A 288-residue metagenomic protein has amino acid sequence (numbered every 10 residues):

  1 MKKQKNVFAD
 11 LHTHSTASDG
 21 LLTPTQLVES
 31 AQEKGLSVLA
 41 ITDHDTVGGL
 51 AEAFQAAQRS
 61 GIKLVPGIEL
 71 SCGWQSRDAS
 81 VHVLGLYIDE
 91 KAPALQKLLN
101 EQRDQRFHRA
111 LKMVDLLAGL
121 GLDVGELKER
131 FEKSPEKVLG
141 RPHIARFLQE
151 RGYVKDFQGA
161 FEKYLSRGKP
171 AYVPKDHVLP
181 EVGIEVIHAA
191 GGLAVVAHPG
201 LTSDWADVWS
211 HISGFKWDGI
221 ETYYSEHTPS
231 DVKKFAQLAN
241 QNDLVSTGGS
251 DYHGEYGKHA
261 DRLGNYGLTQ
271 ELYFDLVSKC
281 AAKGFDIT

Functional and structural regions predicted by a protein language model:
M1-S80, K163-R167, Y172, V178-G257 (+1 more regions): An N-terminally biased module of ancient metal coordination in phosphate/nucleic-acid-related enzymes
K2, Q58-S210, Q270-T288: Extended substrate/RNA-proximal surfaces in nucleic-acid metabolism proteins
A94, G257-H259: A short acidic, helix-capping loop that chelates divalent metal ions and anchors anionic groups
D261-Q270: Conserved, well-ordered active-site substructure
